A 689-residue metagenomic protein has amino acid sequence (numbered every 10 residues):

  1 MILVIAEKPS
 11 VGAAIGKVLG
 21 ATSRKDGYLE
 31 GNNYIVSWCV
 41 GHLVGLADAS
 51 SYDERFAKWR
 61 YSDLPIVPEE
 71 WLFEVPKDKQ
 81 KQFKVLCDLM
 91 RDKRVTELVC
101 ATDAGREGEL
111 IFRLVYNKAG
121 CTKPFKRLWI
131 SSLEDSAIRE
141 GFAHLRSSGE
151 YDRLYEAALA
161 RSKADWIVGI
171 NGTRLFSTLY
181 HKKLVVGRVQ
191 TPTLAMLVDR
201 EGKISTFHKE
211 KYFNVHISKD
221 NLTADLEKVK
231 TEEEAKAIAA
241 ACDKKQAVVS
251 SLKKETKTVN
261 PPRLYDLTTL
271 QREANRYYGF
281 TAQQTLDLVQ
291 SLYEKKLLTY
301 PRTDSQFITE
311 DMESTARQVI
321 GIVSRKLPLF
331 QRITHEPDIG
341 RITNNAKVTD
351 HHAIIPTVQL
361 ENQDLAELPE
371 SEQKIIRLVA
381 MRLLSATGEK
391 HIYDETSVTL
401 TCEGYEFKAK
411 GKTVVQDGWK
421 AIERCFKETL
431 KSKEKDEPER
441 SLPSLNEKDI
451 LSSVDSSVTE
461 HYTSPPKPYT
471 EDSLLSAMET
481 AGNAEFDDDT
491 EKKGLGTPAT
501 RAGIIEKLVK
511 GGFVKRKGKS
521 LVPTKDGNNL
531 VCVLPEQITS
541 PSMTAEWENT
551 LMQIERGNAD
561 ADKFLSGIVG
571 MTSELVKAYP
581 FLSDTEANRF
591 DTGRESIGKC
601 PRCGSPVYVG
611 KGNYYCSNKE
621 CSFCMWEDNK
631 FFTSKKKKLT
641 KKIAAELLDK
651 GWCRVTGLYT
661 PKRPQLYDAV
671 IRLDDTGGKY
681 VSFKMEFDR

Functional and structural regions predicted by a protein language model:
M1, A101-A104, H181-K183, K254-R263 (+3 more regions): Conserved short loop/turn motifs at secondary-structure junctions
M1-S162, W166, V454, P465: Intrinsically disordered, low-complexity regulatory segments
I2-L3, K25, M90, K118 (+4 more regions): Basic, low-complexity terminal or inter-domain segments flanking catalytic cores
P9-G16, N33-V36, V40, P76-C87 (+19 more regions): Amphipathic alpha-helical transducer elements in NTP-driven molecular machines
K93, D135-K219, K254-T258: C-terminal or mid-to-C-terminal helical accessory/interaction module adjacent to the motor/catalytic core
A160, E232-Y265, Q271, S542: Metal- or metallocofactor-binding catalytic centers and their adjacent structured scaffolds across diverse enzyme
N221-T223, K253-K254, S324: Phosphate-rich ligand and nucleic-acid binding surfaces
